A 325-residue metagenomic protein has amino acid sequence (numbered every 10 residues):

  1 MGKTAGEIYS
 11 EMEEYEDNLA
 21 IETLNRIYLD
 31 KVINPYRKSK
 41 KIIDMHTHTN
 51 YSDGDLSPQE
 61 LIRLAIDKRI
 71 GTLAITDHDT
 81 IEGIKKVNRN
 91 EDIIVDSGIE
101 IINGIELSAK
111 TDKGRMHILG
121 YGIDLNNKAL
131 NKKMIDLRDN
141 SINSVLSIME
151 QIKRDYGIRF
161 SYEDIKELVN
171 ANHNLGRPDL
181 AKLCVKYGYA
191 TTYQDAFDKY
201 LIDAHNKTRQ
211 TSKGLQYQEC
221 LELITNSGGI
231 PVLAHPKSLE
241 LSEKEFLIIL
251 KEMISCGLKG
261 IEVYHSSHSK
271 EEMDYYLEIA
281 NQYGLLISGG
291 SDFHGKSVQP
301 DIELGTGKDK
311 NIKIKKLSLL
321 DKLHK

Functional and structural regions predicted by a protein language model:
M1-G114, I202-D203, L215-V298: An N-terminally biased module of ancient metal coordination in phosphate/nucleic-acid-related enzymes
H78, D124, I135-L146, A171-N174: Short, amphipathic alpha-helical segments
I81, N170-P178, K270: An alpha-helix initiation/capping motif
K85, L146-R154, K182-V185, E222: A broadly conserved amphipathic alpha-helix scaffold signal in soluble, globular proteins
K110-D136, N140, K186-N206, E303-H324: Active-site gating loops and adjacent loop-to-helix segments of metal-dependent hydrolytic enzymes
D139-E167: Conserved phosphoryl-transfer catalytic core
N172-P236: Conserved acidic, metal-coordinating active-site core of Asp-based, Mg2+-dependent phosphoryl-transfer enzymes
